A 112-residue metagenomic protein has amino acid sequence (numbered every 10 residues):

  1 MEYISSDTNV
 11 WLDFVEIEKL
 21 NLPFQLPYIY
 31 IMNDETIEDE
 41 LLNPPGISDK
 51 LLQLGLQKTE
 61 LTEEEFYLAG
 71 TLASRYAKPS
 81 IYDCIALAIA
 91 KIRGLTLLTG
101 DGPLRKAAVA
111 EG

Functional and structural regions predicted by a protein language model:
E2-S6, D13-E65: PIN/NYN-family metal-dependent endoribonuclease catalytic core
S6-N9, T99-D101: Short His-Asn-centered micro-motif
V10-W11, T36-E38, I85-A86, P103-L104: Alpha-helix capping/helix-boundary segments
E16-K19, Y82-D83, D101: Amphipathic coiled-coil/heptad-repeat helices and related helical stalk/stem segments that mediate oligomerization
L22, I89, A107: Hydrophobic/aromatic ligand-binding patch that stacks against planar heteroaromatic rings of cofactors or nucleotides
Q57-Y76, C84: Acidic catalytic patch
S80-T96, P103-L104: Acidic, metal-associated active-site segment
A108-G112: Short, intrinsically disordered, charge-balanced linker/junction segments flanking boundaries in proteins
